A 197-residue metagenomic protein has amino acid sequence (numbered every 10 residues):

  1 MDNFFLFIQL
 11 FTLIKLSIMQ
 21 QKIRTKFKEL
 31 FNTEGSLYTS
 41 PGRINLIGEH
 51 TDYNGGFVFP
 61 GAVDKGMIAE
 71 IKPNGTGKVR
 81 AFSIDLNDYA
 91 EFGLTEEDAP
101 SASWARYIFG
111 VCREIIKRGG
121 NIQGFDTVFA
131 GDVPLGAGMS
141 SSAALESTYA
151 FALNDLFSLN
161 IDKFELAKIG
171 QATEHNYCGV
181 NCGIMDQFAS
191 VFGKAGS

Functional and structural regions predicted by a protein language model:
M1-F4, G138: Short intrinsically disordered, low-complexity coil segments enriched in acidic
N3-L16: Hydrophobic alpha-helical signal peptides and transmembrane signal-/tail-anchor segments that drive secretory-pathway
M19-A143, A150-K163, K168-Y177, C182 (+1 more regions): ATP-binding N-lobe of GHMP and related small-molecule kinases
A189: Short, glycine/acidic-enriched loop or turn micro-motifs at the edges of active sites
